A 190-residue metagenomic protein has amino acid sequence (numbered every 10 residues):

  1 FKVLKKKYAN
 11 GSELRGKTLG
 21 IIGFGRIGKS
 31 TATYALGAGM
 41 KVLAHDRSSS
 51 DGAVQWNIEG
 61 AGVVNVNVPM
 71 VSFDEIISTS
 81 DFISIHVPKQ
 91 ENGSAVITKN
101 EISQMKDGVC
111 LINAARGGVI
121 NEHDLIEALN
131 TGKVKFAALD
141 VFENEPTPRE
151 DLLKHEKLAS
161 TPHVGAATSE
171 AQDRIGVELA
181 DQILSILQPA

Functional and structural regions predicted by a protein language model:
F1-T18, T33: Phosphate-binding beta-alpha-beta segment of Rossmann-like dinucleotide-binding domains, i.e., the NAD(P)
V3, Y8-N10, G62, F136 (+1 more regions): C-terminal helix-to-coil terminal segments
F24-G25: Glycine-rich Rossmann-fold phosphate-binding loop(s) that bind the pyrophosphate of adenine dinucleotide cofactors
G28-K29: N-terminal Rossmann-fold NAD(P) dinucleotide-binding loop
A32, L36, L129-N130: Gly/Ala-rich phosphate-binding loop of Rossmann-like dinucleotide-binding domains, activating on the conserved
G37-K41: Residues at the starts of beta-strands that form the adenosine-phosphate
V42-D46: Short beta-strand "acidic-cap" motif of Rossmann-like dinucleotide-binding folds
S48-D151, A167: Rossmann-like adenosine-cofactor binding region
